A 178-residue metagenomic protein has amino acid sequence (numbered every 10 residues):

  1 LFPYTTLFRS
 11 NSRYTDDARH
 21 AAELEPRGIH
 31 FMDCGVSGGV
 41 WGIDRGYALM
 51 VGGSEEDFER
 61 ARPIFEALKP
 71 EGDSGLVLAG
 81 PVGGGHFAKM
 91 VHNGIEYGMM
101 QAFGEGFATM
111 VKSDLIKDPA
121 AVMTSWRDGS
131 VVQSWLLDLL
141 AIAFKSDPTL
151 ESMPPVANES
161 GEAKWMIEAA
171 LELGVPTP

Functional and structural regions predicted by a protein language model:
F2-L7: Short, small-residue-biased leader/transition segments that mark boundaries at the very start of proteins
F8, H30-C34, S74-G80: General beta-strand structural signal in soluble alpha/beta enzymes
S10-R60: Rossmann-fold NAD(P)-binding glycine/threonine-rich loop
G46, M50, R60, G72-L76 (+1 more regions): Helical "substrate-binding/catalytic lid" subdomain of Rossmann-like NAD(P)-dependent dehydrogenases/reductases
E66-P70: ATP-dependent carboxylate/acyl-activation modules
